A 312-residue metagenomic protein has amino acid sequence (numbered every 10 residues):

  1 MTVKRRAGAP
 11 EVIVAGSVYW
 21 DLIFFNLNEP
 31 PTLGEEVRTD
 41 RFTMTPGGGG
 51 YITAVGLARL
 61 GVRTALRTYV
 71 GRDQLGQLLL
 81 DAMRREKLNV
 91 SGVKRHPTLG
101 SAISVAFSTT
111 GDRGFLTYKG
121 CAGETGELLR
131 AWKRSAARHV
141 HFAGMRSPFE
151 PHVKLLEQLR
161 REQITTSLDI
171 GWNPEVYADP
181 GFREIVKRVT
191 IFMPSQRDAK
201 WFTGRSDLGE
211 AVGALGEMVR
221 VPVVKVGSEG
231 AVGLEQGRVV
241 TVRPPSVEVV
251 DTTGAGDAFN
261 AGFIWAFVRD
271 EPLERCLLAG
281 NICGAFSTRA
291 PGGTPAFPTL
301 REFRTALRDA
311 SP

Functional and structural regions predicted by a protein language model:
M1-Y69, Q74-L78, R85: Glycine-rich phosphate/adenosyl-contacting loop at the front of the ribokinase-like
T2-Y19, L80-R95, T109-T241, E302 (+1 more regions): Ribokinase/PfkB-type carbohydrate-kinase core domain
P10, S101-I103, E229, F259: Change "...and in nucleic-acid phosphodiester-cleaving endonucleases..." to "...and in nucleic-acid processing enzymes
R59, E217, V221-V226, P245-A310: Conserved post-catalytic alpha-helical subdomain immediately downstream of the catalytic base and nucleotide-binding
P97-L99: Short, glycine-/polar-rich solvent-exposed loops and beta-turns at beta-strand/coil boundaries
A102-F107, V242: Catalytic-core segment of enzymes that process non-peptidic bonds
